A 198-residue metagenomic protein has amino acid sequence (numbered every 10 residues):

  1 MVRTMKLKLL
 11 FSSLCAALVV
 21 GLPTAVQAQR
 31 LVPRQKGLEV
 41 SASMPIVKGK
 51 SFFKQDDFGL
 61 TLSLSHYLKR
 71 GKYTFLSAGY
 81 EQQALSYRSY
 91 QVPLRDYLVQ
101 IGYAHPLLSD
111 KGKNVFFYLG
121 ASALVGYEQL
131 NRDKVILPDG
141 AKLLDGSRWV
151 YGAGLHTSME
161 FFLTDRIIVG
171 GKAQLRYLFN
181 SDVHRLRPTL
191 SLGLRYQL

Functional and structural regions predicted by a protein language model:
M1-R34: Cleavable N-terminal export/targeting peptides
T24, V32-K36, R70-K72, S109-V115 (+1 more regions): Short coil turns and loop connectors of transmembrane beta-barrels in diderm outer membranes and organellar homologs
Q27-A78, R195: Short glycine/proline- and aromatic-enriched beta-strand/turn motifs that initiate or cap beta-hairpins
R34-L38, K54-L60, P93-V99, V115 (+2 more regions): Residues that define the transmembrane beta-barrel architecture of outer-membrane proteins
A42-M44, L60-H66, V99-H105, A121-V125 (+3 more regions): Residues on the lipid-exposed face of transmembrane beta-strands in outer-membrane beta-barrel proteins
V47-K50, L85-V92, D139-D145, R176-S181: Extracellular loop and loop/strand-boundary signature of outer-membrane beta-barrel proteins
S63-L137, Y196-L198: Gram-negative (and chloroplast) outer-membrane scaffold detector with strong preference for beta-barrel transmembrane
E81-Q83, S158-L198: Predominantly the C-terminal beta-signal and adjacent terminal strand-loop region of outer-membrane beta-barrel
